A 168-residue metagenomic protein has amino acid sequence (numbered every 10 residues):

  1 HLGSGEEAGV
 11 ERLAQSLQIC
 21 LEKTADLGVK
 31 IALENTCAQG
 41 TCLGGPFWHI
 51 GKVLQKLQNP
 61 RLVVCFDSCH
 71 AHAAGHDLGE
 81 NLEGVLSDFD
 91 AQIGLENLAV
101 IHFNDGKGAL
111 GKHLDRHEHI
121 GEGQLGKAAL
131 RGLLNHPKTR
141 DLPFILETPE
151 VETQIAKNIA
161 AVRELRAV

Functional and structural regions predicted by a protein language model:
H1-S4, N35-Q39, S68-H70, D105-K107 (+1 more regions): Active-site-proximal loop/turn and secondary-structure-junction residues that shape catalytic pockets, frequently
H1-V63: Active-site acidic/histidine proton-transfer and metal-coordination neighborhood in alpha/beta enzyme cores
E6-G9, L13, L78, L82 (+2 more regions): Residue-level preference for long, well-ordered alpha-helices that form the structural scaffold of enzyme catalytic
R12-E22, W48-K56, G84-A91, A128-G132 (+1 more regions): Alpha-helical scaffolding segments of alpha/beta enzyme cores, especially the outer helices of TIM-barrel or partial
C20-I31, L57-P60, Q92-E96, A129-L142 (+1 more regions): A structural motif corresponding to the C-terminal end of an alpha-helix and its immediate exit/capping segment
I31, D67, I101, F144: Conserved, mostly hydrophobic/aromatic
L43-F47, G51, H72-D141: Gly/Pro-rich active-site loop or hairpin
I145-Q154: A short, acidic, flexible beta-alpha connecting loop/helix-capping segment that sits on the rim of active
